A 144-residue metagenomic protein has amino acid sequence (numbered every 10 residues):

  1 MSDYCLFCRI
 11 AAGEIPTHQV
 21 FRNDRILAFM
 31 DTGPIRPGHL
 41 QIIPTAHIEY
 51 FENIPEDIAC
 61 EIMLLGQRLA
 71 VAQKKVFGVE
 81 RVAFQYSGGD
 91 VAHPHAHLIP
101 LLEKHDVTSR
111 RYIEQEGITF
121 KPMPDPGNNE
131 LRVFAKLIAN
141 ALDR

Functional and structural regions predicted by a protein language model:
M1-R144: HIT superfamily nucleotide-processing domains
